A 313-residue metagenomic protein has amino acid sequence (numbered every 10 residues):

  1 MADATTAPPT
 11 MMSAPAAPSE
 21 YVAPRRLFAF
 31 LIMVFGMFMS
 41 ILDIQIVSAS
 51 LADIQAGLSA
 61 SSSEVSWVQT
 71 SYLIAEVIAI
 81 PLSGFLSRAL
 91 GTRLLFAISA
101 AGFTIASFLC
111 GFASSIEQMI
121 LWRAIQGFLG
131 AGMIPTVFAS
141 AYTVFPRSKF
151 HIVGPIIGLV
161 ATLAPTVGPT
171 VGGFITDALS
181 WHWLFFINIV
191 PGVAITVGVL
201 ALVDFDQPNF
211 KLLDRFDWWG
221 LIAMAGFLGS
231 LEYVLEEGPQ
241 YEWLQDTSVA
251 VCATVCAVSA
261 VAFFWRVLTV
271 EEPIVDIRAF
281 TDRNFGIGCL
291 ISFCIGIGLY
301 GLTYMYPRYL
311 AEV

Functional and structural regions predicted by a protein language model:
M1-P24: Intrinsic disorder in cytosolic terminal tails and internal cytosolic loops of multi-pass membrane transporters
R25-I41, Y72, G102, A106 (+6 more regions): Hydrophobic transmembrane alpha-helices of multi-pass secondary transporters, especially the MFS 12-helix bundle
L27-A49, L58, S62, S66-T70 (+6 more regions): 12-transmembrane solute porter fold
F35-L42, I74, I78, I105-F108 (+9 more regions): Hydrophobic/aromatic residues within the transmembrane alpha-helices of Major Facilitator Superfamily
L51-I54, S140-A141, I175, V203 (+4 more regions): Hydrophobic alpha-helical interface/terminus motif in multipass membrane transporters
L82-G220, D246: Helix-loop-helix hairpins in multi-pass membrane proteins, especially solute transporters
D177-I291, G298: Hydrophobic transmembrane-helix bundles of small-molecule transporters
